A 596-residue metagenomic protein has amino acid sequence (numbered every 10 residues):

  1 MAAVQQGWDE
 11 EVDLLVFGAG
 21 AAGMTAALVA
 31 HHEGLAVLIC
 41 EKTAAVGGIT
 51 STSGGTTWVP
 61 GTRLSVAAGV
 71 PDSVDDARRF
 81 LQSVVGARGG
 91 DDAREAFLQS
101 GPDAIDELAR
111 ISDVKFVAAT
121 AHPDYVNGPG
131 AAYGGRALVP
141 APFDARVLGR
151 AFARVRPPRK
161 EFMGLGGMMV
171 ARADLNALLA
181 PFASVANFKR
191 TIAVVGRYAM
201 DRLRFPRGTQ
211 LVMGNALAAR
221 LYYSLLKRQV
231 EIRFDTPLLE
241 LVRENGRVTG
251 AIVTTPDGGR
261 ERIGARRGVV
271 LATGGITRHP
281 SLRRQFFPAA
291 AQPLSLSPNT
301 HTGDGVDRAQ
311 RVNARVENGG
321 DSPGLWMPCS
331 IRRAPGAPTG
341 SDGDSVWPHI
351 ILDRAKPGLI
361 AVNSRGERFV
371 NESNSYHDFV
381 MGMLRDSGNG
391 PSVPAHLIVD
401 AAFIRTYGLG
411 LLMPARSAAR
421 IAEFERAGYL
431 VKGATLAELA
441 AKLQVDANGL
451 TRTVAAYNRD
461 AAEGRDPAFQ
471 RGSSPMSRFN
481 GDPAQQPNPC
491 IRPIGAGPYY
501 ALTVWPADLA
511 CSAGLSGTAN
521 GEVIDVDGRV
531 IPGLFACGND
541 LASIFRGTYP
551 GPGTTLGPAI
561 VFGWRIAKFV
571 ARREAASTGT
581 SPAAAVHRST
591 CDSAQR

Functional and structural regions predicted by a protein language model:
M1-L14, H32, A219, F545 (+4 more regions): Extreme N-terminal leader/targeting segments of oxidoreductases
W8-D9, L28, L38, E261-V269 (+4 more regions): C-terminal structured subdomain/cap of oxidoreductase catalytic cores
L14-I39, A571: N-terminal Rossmann-like FAD-binding beta1-loop-alpha1 element of flavoenzymes
K42-E231, G358-A361, R368, I404-R405 (+3 more regions): Conserved N-terminal/central alpha/beta ligand/cofactor-binding core
N127, A132, A141-R190, V306-R308 (+1 more regions): An anion/pyrophosphate-binding glycine-rich loop and adjacent beta-alpha core in soluble alpha-beta enzymes
G208-N215, K227, P256-A334, L556 (+1 more regions): Glycine-rich loop(s) and the adjacent beta-strand/alpha-helix scaffold that form part
E240, E244-V248, G449-I544, T548: A glycine-rich dinucleotide-binding beta-alpha-beta segment and adjacent secondary-structure elements that constitute
S387-P498, I566-F569, R573, S577 (+2 more regions): Helix-rich C-terminal "cap"/substrate-channel and partner-interaction subdomain that packs against the flavin-binding
